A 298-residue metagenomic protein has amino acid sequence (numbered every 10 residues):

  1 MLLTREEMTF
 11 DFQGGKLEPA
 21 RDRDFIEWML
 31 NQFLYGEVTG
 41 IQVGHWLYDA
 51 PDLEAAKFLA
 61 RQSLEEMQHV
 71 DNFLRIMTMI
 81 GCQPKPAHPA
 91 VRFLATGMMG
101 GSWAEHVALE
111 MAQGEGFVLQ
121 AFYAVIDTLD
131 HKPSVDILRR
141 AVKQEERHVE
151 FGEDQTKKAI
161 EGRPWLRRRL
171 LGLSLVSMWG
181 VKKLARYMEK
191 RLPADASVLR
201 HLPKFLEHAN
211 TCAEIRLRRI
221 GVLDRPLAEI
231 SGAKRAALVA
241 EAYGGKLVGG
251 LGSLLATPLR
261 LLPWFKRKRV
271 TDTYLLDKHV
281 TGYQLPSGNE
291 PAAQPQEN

Functional and structural regions predicted by a protein language model:
M1-N298: Non-heme di-metal
